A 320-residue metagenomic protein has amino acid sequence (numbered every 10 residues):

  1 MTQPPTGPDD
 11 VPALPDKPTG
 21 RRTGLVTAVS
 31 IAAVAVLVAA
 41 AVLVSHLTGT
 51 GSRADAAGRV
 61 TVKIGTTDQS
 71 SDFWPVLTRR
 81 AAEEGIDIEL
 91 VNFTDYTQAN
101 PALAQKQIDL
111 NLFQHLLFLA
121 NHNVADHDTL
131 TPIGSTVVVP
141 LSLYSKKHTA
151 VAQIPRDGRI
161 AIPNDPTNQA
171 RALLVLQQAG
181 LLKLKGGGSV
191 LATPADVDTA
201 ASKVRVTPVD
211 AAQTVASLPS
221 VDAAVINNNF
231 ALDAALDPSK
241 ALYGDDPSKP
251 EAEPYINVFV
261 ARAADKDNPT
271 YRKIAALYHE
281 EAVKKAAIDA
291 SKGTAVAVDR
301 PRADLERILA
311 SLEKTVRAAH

Functional and structural regions predicted by a protein language model:
M1-L25, G51-A57: Terminal targeting segments of Actinobacterial cell-envelope proteins
S45-K63, A81-A82, V151-D157, E313-H320: Immediate post-signal peptide segment of exported/extracytoplasmic ligand-binding proteins
A57-Q69, I86-N92, G158-I160: Short, well-ordered beta-strand elements
R59-V62, Q69-F73, V221, H279-H320: An extracytoplasmic/periplasmic, membrane-proximal ligand-sensing/linker region
R79-R80, N92, T97-N111, L174-V175 (+2 more regions): Short helices/loops that flank or line small-molecule/ion binding pockets
N121-I133, H148, S220, V225 (+1 more regions): Ligand-binding "clamshell"
I133-K183: A conserved helix-loop-strand patch within extracytoplasmic ligand-binding domains of the periplasmic binding
P140-V151, Y255-K273: A bilobed periplasmic-binding-protein/Venus flytrap-type ligand-binding module shared by bacterial periplasmic
